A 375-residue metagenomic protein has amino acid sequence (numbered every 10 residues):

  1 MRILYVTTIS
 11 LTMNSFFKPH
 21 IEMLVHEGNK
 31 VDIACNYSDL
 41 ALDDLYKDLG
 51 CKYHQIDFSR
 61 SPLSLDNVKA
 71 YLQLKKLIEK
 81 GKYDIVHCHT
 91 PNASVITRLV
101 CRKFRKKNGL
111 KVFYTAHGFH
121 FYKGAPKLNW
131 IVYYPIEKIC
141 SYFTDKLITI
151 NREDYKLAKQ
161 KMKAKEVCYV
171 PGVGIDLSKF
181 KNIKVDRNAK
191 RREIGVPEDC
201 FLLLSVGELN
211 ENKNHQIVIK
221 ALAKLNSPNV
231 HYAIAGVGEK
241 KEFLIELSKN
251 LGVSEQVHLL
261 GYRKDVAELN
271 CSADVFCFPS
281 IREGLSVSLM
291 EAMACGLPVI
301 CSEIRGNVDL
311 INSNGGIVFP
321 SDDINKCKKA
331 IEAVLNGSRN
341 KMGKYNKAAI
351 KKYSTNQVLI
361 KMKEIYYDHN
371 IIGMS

Functional and structural regions predicted by a protein language model:
L4-D66, E153-K161, Y169: N-terminal strand-loop element at the rim of the active site of nucleotide-sugar-dependent glycosyltransferases
N14-P19, F201-K224, E239-I245, N325: A conserved mid-protein helix/loop that constitutes part of the nucleotide-sugar donor-binding site
F16, L65-L72, K111, F121-I139: Nucleotide-sugar donor phosphate/pyrophosphate-binding loop at the beta->alpha transition of glycosyltransferases
H54, K138-D186: Donor nucleotide-sugar binding/catalytic pocket of nucleotide-sugar-dependent glycosyltransferases
Y262, I281: Aromatic "clamp/platform" in nucleotide-sugar-dependent glycosyltransferases that forms part of the donor/acceptor
P298-C301: Short hydrophobic beta-strand element within catalytic cores of glycosyltransferases and related nucleotide-activated
S313, I317-N325, A333-S338: Conserved acidic donor-binding segment of nucleotide-sugar-dependent glycosyltransferases
N340-Y367: A charged, aromatic-enriched C-terminal amphipathic alpha-helix characteristic of glycosyltransferases across folds
